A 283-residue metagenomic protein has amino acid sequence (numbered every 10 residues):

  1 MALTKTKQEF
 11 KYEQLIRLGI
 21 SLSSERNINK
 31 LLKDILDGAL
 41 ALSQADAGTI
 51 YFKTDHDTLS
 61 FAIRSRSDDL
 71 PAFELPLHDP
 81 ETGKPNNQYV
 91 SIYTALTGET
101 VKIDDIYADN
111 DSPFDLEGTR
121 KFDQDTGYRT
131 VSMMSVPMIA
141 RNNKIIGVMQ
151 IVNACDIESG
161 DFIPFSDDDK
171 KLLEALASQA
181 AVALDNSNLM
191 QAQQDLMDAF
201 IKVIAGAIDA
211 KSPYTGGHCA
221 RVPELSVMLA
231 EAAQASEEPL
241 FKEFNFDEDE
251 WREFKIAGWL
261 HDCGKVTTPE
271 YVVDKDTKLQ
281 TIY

Functional and structural regions predicted by a protein language model:
M1-D34, A41-L42, S60-I63, L189-V203: Signal-transmission linkers at sensory-effector interfaces
A2-K5, L96-T100, V148, K171-Q191 (+2 more regions): Signal-transmission/dimerization alpha-helices at domain junctions
A2-K7, R129, K144-I146, V152-L176: Regulatory loop-to-helix N-cap segments in sensory/regulatory domains that couple ligand/signal detection
Q14-L18, L22, I28-D46, I50 (+4 more regions): Amphipathic alpha-helical coiled-coil segments that mediate homodimerization and allosteric signal transmission
D37, A47-N86, E99-V101, A108-D111 (+3 more regions): GAF sensory/regulatory domain recognition with acknowledged cross-activation on helical regulatory dimers
L77-D79, E99, E158-D167, A205 (+1 more regions): Metal-dependent catalytic cores of enzymes that make or break cyclic nucleotides and related phosphoester linkages
D104-S132, A154-P164: Signal-transducing coupling segments at domain and membrane junctions
V131-N142, G147: A short, aliphatic-rich beta-strand micro-motif
